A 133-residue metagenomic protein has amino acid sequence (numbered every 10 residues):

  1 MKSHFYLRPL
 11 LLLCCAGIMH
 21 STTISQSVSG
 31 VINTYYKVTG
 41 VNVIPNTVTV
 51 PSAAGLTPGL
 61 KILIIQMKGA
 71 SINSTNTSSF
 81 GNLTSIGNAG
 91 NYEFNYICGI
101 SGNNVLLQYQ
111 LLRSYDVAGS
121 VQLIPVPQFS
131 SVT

Functional and structural regions predicted by a protein language model:
M1-V28: Bacterial Sec-dependent N-terminal signal peptides
M19, S71-I72: Generic structural signal for helix capping and beta-alpha/helix-loop junctions
I24-G40, N73-T133: Small/polar beta-strand repeat architecture
I44-S52: Short alpha-helix capping/helix-loop boundary micro-motifs
G55-T57: Short, well-ordered loop/turn sites that connect or cap secondary structure elements
M67-K68: Short, surface-exposed secondary-structure boundary micro-motifs
